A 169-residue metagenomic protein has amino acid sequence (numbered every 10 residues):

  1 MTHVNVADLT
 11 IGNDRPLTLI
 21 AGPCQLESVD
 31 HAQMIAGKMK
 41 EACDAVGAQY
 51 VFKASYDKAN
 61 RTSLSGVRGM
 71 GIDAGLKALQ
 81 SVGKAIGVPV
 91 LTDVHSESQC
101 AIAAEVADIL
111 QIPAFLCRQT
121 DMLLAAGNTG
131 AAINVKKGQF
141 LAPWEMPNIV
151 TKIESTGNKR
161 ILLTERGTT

Functional and structural regions predicted by a protein language model:
M1-L19, K77: N-terminal amphipathic alpha-helix/helix-capping segment at the start of soluble metabolic enzymes
A7, A32-A48, P147, T151: Short amphipathic alpha-helices and their capping/turn segments at secondary-structure boundaries
N13-P16, V46-A48, I86-V88, V106 (+2 more regions): Short coil/turn connectors at secondary-structure junctions
T18-G22, Y50-A54, V90-T92, L110-I112 (+2 more regions): Hydrophobic faces of well-ordered beta-strands that scaffold small-molecule active sites in alpha/beta enzyme cores
Q25-E41, M70-K77: Glycine-rich anion/phosphate-binding loops
K40-D44, L79-K84, G127, V150-S155: Surface-exposed amphipathic alpha-helices with a cationic face
A54-Q111, R118-M122: N-terminal active-site wall of soluble small-molecule enzyme domains
T62, F115-T169: Conserved anion-binding
